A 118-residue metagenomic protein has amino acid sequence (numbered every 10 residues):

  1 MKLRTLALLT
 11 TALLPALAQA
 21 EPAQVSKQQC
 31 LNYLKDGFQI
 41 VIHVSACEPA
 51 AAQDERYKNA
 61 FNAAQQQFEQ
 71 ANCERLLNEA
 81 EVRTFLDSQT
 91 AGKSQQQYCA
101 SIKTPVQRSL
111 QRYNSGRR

Functional and structural regions predicted by a protein language model:
M1-A7: Bacterial N-terminal signal peptides that target proteins for export
L6, S26, Y33, A50 (+2 more regions): Residues at structural and domain junctions
P15-L17: N-terminal signal peptide c-region/cleavage motif recognized by signal peptidases
Q19-E21: Boundary of Sec targeting at the N-terminus
A23-L76: Short N-proximal segments of mature Sec-exported proteins
E55-R118: Compact alpha-helical subdomains of small soluble proteins
